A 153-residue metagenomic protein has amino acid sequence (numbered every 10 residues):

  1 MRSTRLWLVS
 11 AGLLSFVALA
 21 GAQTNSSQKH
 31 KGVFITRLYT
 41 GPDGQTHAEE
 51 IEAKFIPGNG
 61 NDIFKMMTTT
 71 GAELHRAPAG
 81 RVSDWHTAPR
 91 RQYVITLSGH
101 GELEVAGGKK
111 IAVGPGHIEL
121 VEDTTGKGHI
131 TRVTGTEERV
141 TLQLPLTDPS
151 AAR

Functional and structural regions predicted by a protein language model:
M1-V9: Bacterial N-terminal signal peptides that target proteins for export
V9-A18: Bacterial N-terminal signal peptides
A20-R76: A short, N-terminal "cap"/entry segment at the start of jelly-roll beta-barrel domains of the cupin/DSBH fold
E52-G58, T70-A88, D123-G126, D148: Conserved short histidine dyad/triad with adjacent acidic residue
R76, T87-L103: Short, conserved beta-strand element in jelly-roll/cupin
S83-W85, L103-E104, V121-E122, K127-G135: Short beta-strand His + acidic residue motifs that chelate non-heme Fe in jelly-roll/DSBH and cupin folds
G107-T124: Short acidic-glycine-tyrosine-enriched beta hairpin
L120-T124, T134-A151: A short hydrophobic beta-strand segment most commonly corresponding to one strand of the jelly-roll/cupin
